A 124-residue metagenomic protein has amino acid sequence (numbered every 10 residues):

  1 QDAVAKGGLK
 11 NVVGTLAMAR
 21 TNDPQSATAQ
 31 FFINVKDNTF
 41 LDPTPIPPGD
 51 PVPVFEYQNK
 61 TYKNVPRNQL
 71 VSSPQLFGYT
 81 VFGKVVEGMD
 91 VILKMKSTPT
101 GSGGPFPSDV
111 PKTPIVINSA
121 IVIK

Functional and structural regions predicted by a protein language model:
Q1-K124: Cross-family detector of peptidyl-prolyl cis-trans isomerase
